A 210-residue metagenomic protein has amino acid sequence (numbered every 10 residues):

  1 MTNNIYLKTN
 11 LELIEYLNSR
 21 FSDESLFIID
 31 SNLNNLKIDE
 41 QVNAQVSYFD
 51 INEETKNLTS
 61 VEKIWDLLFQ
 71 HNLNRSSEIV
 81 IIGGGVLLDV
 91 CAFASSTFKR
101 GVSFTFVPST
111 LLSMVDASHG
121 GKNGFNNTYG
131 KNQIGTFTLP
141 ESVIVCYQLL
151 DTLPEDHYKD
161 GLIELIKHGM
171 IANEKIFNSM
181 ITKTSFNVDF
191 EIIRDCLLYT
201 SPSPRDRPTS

Functional and structural regions predicted by a protein language model:
M1-E78, T184: ATP/NTP phosphate-donor binding region
L26, E78-I79, F104, S142: Hydrophobic "anchor" residues on beta-strands that sit immediately upstream of conserved functional sites
K37-I38, C91, S210: Hydrophobic packing residues within well-ordered alpha-helices of enzyme cores
I82-G84: Glycine-rich beta-strand-to-loop/alpha-helix junction loops that act as flexible
V86-A92: Short glycine/serine/threonine-rich phosphate/pyrophosphate-binding segments that cradle anionic phosphate groups
F93-F186: A glycine/threonine-rich phosphate-anchoring loop and its flanking beta-alpha core in nucleotide/phosphate-binding
V188-L197: Flavin-binding catalytic cores
Y199-P208: Conserved small/polar residues in nucleotide/adenosyl-binding loops
